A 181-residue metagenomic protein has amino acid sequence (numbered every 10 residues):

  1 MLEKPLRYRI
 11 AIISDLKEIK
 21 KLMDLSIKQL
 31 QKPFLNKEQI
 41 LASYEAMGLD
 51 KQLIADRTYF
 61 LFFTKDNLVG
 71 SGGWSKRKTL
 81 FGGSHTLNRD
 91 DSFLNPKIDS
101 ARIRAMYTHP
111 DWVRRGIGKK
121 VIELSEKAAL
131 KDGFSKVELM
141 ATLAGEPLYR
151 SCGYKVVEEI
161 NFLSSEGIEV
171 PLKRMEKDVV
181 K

Functional and structural regions predicted by a protein language model:
R7-K21: A short beta-loop-alpha structural element at the N-terminal edge of CoA-dependent acyl/N-acetyltransferase catalytic
D24-L49: Conserved GNAT-fold acetyl-CoA-binding loop/helix
M47-L61, R77-F81, R102: A short helix-loop-beta-strand connector motif used in the catalytic cores of GNAT acetyltransferases and, in some
T58-G72: Conserved beta-hairpin
S71-V113, F162-P171: Conserved acyl-donor/pantetheine-binding loop and adjacent beta-alpha core of acyl/acetyltransferases and related
D111-W112, G116-L124: Conserved acetyl-CoA pyrophosphate-binding loop and the N-cap/start of the following alpha-helix in GNAT-like
I122, A129-T142: Conserved GNAT acetyl-CoA-binding A-motif
S135, T142-E146, C152, E158-K181: C-terminal "cap" of GNAT-fold acetyltransferases
